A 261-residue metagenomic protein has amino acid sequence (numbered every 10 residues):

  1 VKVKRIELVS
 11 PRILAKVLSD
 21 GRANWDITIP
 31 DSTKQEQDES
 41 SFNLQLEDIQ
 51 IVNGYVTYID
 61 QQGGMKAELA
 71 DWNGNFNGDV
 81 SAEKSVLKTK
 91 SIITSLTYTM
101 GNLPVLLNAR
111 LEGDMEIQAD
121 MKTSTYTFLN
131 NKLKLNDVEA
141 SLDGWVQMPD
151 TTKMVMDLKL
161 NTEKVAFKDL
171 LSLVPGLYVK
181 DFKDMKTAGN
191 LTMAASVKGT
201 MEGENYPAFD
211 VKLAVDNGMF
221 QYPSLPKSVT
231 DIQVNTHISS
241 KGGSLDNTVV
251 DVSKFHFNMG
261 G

Functional and structural regions predicted by a protein language model:
V1-A82, M100, L142-T151, V155-K186: Secondary-structure transition motifs
V1-V3, Q62-N75, L103-M115, K132-G144 (+3 more regions): Amphipathic hydrophobic-ligand
E7, L14, D157-S172, A188 (+1 more regions): Outer-membrane beta-barrel translocator/pore domains, especially the C-terminal barrels of Gram-negative outer-membrane
P11-I13, V52-I59, I92-T99, E163 (+3 more regions): Generic short beta-strand segments
I29, T33-K34, V52-Y55, T94-L96 (+4 more regions): Flexible, solvent-exposed coil segments and beta strand-coil junctions, predominantly the extracellular/periplasmic
G54, S124-K132, V250-F257: Transmembrane beta-strand segments that form the barrel wall of outer-membrane beta-barrel proteins
V80, V197-E202, K241-G242: Outer-membrane beta-barrel proteins
G203-Y206, L245-D246: Short loop/turn motifs that connect adjacent beta-strands in outer-membrane beta-barrel proteins
